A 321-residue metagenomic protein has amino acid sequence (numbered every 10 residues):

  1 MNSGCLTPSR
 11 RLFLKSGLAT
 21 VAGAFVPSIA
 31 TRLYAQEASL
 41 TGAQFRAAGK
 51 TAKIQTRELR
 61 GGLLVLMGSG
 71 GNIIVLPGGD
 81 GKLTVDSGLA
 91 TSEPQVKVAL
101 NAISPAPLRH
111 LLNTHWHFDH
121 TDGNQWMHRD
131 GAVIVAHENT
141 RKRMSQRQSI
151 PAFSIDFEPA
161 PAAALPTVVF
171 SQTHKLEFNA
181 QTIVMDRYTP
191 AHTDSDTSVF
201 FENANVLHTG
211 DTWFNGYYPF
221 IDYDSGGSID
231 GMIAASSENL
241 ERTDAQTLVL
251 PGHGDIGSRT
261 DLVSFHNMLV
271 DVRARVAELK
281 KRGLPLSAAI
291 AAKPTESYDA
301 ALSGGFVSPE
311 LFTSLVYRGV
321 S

Functional and structural regions predicted by a protein language model:
M1-L12, A19-P27: N-terminal secretory signal peptides
L14, L18, L286-S321: C-terminal regulatory/interaction regions
S28-L59, L64-L66: C-terminal segment of N-terminal export signals and the immediately downstream linker at the start of the mature
Q55-L100, V199-F201, V206-T209: Conserved beta-strand hairpin/beta-sheet module of binuclear metal-dependent hydrolase folds, prominently
T56, G79-G81, T91-V135: Active-site metal-binding motif and surrounding structural segment of the metallo-beta-lactamase
E58, T140-Y188, T193-D194, N203 (+1 more regions): Metallo-beta-lactamase
G81-K82, L89-A90, K175, T182-D271 (+1 more regions): Metallo-beta-lactamase
V85-S87, R109-H117, V135-H137, H208-G210 (+1 more regions): Active-site neighborhood of phospho(di)ester-bond hydrolases with catalytic His/Asp-centered motifs
